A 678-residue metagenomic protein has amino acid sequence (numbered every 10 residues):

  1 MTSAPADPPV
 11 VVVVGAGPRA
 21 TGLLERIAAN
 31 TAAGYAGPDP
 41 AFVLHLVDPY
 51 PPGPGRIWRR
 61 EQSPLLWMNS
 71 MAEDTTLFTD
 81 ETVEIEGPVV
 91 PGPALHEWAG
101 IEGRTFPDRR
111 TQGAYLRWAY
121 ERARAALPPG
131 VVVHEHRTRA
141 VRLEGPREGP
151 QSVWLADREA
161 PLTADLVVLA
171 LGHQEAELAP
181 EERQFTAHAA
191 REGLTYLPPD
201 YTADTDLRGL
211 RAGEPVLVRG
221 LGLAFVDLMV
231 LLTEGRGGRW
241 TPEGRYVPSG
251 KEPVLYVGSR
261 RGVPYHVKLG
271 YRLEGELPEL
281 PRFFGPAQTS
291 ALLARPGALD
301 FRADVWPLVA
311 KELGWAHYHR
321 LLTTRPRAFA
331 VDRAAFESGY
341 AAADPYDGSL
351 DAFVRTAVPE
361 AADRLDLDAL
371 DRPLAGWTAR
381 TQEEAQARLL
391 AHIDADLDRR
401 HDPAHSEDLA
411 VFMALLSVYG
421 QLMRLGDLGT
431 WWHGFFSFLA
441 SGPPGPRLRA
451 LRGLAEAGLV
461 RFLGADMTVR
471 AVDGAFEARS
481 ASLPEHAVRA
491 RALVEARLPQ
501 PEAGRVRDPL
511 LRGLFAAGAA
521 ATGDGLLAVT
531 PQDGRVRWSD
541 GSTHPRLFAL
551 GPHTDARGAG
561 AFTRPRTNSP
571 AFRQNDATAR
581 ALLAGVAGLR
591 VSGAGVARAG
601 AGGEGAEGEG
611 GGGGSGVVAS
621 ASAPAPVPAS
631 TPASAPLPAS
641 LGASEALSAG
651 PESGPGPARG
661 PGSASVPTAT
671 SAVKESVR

Functional and structural regions predicted by a protein language model:
M1-R59, I101-V586, G593, K674-R678: Flavin (primarily FAD) cofactor-binding/catalytic cores of flavoenzymes
V10, A72, V83, A160 (+7 more regions): Low-complexity, compositionally biased segments
I27-A28, N69-T75, T79-T82, A99 (+7 more regions): Generic low-complexity, intrinsically disordered sequence content enriched in small uncharged/hydrophobic residues
D39, S63-L65, G92, S152 (+4 more regions): Generic N-terminal initiation segments characterized by hydrophobic and/or small/turn-forming residues
D48-G100: Redox-cofactor-proximal catalytic regions of oxidoreductases
R147, L589-V677: Intrinsically disordered, low-complexity terminal tails and inter-domain linkers enriched for S/T/G/P/D/E
